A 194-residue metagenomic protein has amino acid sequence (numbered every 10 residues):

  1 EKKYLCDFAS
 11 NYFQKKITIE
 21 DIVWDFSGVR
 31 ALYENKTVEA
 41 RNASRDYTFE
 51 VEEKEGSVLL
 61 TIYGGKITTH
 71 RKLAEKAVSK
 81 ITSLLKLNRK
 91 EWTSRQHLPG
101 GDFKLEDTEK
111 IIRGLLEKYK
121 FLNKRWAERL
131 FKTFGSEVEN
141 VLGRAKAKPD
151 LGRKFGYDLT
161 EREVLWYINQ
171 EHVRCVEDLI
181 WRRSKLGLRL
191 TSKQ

Functional and structural regions predicted by a protein language model:
E1-Q194: C-terminal catalytic lobe of FAD-dependent flavoproteins
